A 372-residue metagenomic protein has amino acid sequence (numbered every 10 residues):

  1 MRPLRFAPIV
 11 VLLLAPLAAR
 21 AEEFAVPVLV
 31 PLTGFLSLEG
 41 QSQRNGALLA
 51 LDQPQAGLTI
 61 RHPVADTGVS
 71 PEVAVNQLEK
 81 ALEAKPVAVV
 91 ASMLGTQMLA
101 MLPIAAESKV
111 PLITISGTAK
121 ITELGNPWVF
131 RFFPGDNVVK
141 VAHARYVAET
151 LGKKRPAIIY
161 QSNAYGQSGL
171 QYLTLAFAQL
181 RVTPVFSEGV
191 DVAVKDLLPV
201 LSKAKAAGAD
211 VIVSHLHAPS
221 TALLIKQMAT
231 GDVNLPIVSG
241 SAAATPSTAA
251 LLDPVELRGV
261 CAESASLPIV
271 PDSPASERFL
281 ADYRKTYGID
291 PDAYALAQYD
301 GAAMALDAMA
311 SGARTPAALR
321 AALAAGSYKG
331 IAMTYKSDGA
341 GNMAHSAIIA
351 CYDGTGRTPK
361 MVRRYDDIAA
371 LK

Functional and structural regions predicted by a protein language model:
A7-P16: Bacterial N-terminal signal peptides
L17-A21: Sec/Tat signal peptide C-region and signal peptidase I cleavage site
E23, L38-Q43, Q53-K120, V190-V194 (+1 more regions): Beta-alpha junction/loop-to-helix N-cap segments that form part of ligand/metal-binding clefts
F24-G46, A65-E72, I159-Q167, P268-I269 (+1 more regions): Extracytoplasmic "Venus flytrap"
L32-F35, T67-P71, L94-L99, G117-T122 (+7 more regions): Solvent-exposed loop/turn segments at secondary-structure junctions within structured extracellular/periplasmic domains
P86-S187, N234-G259: Extracytoplasmic ligand/sensor domains, especially the bilobed periplasmic-binding protein
I225-Y299, Y352, T358-L371: Extracellular/periplasmic periplasmic-binding protein-like sensory domains
D282-A295, Y299, L306-M361: Segments of small-molecule ligand-sensing domains
